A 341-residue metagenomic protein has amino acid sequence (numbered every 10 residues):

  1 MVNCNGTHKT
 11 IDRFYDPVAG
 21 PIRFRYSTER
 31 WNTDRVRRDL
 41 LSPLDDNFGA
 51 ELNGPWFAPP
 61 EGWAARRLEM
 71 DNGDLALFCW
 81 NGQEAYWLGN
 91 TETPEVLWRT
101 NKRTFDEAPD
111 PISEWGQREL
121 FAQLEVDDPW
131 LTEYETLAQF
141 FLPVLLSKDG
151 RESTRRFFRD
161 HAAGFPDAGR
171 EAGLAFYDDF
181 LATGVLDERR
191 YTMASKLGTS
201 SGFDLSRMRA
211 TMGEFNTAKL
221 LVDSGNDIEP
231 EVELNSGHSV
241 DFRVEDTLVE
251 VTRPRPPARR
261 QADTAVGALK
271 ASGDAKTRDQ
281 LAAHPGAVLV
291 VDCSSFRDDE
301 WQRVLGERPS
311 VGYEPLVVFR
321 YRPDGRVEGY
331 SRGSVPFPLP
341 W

Functional and structural regions predicted by a protein language model:
M1-S224, R253-W341: Charged, structured surface patches that assemble and position nucleic-acid processing machinery
E214, E231, E250: Acidic-residue sensor for enzyme active/binding pockets
K219-R243: A short acidic/basic microdomain associated with nuclease active sites
H238, E245, A283-P285: Residue-level preference for short coil/turn positions at secondary-structure junctions
R243-P254: Active-site beta-strand-loop-beta-strand hairpin of nuclease catalytic cores that positions key catalytic residues
